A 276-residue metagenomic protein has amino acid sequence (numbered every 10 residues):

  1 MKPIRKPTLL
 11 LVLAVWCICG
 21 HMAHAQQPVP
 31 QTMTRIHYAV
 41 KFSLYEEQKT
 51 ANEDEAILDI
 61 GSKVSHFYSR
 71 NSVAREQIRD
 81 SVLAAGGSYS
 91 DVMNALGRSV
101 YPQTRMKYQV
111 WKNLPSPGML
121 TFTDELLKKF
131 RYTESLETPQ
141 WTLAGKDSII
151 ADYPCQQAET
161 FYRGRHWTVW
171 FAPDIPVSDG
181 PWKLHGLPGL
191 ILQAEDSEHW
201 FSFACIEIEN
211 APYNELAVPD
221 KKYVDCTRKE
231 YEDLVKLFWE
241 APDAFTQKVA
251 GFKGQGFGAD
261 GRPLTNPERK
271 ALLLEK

Functional and structural regions predicted by a protein language model:
M1-Q31: Bacterial Sec-dependent N-terminal signal peptides
P3, W16, G20-H21, S90-V92 (+5 more regions): Short, intrinsically disordered/low-complexity patches at protein termini and at juxtamembrane boundaries
V15-W16, L114, H185, F257: Compositionally biased, low-complexity repeat tracts
H24-P139, A144-D147, P154, T168 (+1 more regions): Extracellular or lumenal secretory-pathway regions
I150-A151, Y162: Structural motif
Q156-D220: Gly/Pro-enriched, hydrophobic low-complexity segments that function as extracytoplasmic propeptides/linkers
